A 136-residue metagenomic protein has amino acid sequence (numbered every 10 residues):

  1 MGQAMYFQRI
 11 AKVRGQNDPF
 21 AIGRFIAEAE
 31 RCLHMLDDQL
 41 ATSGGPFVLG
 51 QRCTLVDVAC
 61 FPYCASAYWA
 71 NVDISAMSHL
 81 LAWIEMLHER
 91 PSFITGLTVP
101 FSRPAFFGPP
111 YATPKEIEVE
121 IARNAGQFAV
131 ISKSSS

Functional and structural regions predicted by a protein language model:
M1-G96: GST-like fold's C-terminal all-alpha helical module
P100-S136: Acidic/histidine-enriched, glycine/proline-rich intrinsically disordered or flexible terminal extensions
